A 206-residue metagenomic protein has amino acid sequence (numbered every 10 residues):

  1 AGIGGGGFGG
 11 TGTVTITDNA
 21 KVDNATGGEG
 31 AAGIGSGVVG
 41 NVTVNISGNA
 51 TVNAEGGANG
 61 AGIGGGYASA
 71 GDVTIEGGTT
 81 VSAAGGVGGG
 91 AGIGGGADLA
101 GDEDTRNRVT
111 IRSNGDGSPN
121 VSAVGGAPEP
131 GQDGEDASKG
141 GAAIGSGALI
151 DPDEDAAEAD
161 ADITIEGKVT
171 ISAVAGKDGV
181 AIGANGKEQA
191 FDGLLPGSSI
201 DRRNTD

Functional and structural regions predicted by a protein language model:
A1-G27, I34-G56, I63-G86, I93-D178 (+1 more regions): Surface-exposed loop/turn motifs in large extracellular/passenger domains
